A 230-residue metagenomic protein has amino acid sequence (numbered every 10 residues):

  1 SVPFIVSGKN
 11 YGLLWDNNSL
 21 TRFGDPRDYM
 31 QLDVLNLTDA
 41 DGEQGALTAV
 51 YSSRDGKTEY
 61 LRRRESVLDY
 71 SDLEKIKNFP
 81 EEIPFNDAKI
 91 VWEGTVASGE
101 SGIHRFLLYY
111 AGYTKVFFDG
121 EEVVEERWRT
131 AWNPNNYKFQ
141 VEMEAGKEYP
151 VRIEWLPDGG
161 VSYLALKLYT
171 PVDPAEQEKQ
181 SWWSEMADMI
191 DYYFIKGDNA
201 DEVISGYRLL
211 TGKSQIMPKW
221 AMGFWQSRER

Functional and structural regions predicted by a protein language model:
S1-Q31: N-terminal accessory beta-strand-rich subdomains and adjacent acidic, glycine-rich linkers that precede catalytic cores
I5, K89, W225, E229: Long, structured ligand/cofactor-binding scaffold of large enzymes
K9, P150-I153, D201, S205: A broad, structural surface signal
Y11, L20-T21, T130, D158 (+1 more regions): Solvent-exposed loop/turn segments at secondary-structure junctions within structured extracellular/periplasmic domains
W15, W92, R127-W128, L168 (+2 more regions): Tryptophan-centered motif/residue detector
D28-R105, Y109-D191: Extracellular/secretory pathway-exposed regions associated with glycan biology
E178-R230: An acidic-aromatic substrate-binding cleft motif
